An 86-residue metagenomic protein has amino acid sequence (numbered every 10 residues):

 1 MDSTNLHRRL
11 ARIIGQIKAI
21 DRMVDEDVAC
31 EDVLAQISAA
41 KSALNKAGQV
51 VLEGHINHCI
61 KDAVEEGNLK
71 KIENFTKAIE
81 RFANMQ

Functional and structural regions predicted by a protein language model:
M1-Q86: Solvent-exposed interaction patches of small proteins and small membrane subunits
